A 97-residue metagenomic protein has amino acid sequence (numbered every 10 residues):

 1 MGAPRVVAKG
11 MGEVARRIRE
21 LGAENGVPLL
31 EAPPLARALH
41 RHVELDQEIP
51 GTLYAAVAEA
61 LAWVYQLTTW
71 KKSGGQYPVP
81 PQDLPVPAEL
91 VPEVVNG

Functional and structural regions predicted by a protein language model:
M1-G97: Divalent-cation
